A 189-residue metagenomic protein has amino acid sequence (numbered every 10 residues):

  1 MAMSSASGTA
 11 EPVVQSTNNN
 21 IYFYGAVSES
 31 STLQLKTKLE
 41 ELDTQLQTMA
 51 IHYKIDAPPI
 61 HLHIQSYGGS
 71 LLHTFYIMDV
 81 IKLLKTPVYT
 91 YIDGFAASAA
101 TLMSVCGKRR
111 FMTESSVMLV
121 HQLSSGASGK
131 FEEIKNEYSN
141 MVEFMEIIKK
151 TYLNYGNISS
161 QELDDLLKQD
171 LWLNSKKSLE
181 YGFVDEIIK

Functional and structural regions predicted by a protein language model:
M1-K189: Terminal-region recognition feature
